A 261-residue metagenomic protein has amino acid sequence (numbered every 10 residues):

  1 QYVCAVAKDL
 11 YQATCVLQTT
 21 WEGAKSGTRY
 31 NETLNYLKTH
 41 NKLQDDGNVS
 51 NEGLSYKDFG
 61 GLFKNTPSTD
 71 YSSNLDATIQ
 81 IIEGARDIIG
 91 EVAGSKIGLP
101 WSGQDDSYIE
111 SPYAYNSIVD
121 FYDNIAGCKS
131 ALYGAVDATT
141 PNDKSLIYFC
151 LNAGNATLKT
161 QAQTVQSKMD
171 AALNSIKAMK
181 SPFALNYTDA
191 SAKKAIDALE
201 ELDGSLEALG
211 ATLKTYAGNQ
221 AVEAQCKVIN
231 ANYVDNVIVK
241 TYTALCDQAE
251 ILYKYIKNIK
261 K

Functional and structural regions predicted by a protein language model:
Q1-K261: Mature extracytoplasmic or organellar-lumen-exposed domains after removal of signal/transit peptides
